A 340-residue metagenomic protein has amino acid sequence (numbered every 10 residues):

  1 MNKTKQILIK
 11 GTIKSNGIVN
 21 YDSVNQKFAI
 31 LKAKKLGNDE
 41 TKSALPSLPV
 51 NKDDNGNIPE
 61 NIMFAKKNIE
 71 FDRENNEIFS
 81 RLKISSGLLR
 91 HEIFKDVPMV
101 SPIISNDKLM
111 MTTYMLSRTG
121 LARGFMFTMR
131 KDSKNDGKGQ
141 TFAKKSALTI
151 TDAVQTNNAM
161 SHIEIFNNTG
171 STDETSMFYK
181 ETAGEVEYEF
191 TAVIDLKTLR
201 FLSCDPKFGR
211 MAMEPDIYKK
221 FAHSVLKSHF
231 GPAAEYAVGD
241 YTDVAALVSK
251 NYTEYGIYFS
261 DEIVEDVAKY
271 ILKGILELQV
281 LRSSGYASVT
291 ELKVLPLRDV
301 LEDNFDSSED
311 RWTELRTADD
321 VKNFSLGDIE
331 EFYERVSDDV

Functional and structural regions predicted by a protein language model:
M1-R81, P98, P102-V340: Basic polyanion-binding and macromolecular-assembly surfaces
F79-K95: Conserved phosphate/anionic-ligand binding catalytic regions in large, soluble enzymes, centered on
